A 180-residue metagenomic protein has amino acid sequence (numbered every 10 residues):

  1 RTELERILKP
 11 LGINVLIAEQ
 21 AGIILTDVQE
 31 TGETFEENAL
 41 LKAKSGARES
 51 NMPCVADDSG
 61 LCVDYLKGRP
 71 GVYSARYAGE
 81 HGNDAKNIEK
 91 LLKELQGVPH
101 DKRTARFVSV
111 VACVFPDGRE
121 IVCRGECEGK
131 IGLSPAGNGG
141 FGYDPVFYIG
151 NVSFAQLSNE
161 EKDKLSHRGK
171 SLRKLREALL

Functional and structural regions predicted by a protein language model:
R1-L180: Anionic-ligand binding patches
